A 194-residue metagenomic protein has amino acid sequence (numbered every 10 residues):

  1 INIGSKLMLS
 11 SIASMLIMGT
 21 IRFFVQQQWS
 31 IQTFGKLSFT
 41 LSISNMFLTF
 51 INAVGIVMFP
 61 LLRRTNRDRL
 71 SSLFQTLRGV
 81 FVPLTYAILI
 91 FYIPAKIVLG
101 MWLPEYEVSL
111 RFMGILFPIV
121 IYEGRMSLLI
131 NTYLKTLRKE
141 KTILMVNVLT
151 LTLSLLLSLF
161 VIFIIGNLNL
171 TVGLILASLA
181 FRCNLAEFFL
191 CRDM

Functional and structural regions predicted by a protein language model:
I1-M18, V57, L61-S71, L190-M194: Interhelical loop/hinge segments that connect adjacent transmembrane helices in multipass membrane
I1-S10, D68-T85, V108-G114, T136-L144: Membrane-water interface at loop-to-transmembrane-helix junctions
N2-I3, L7, F24-N45, E107-R111 (+1 more regions): Interfacial/gating helices of multi-pass transporter permease domains
M15, S42-N45, V120, T150-T152 (+1 more regions): Residue-level recognition of pore/gate-forming positions within transmembrane alpha-helices of multi-pass
S44-D68, I130-T136: Helix-loop junctions and terminal segments of transmembrane helices in multi-pass membrane transport/translocation
I51, F74-G124, T152-I164: Alpha-helical transmembrane segments of multi-pass membrane transport and lipid-handling proteins
L110, R138-K141, L151-N184, F188 (+1 more regions): Membrane-interface helix-loop junctions in multi-pass transport and translocation proteins
V120-V148, F188-M194: Membrane-interface junctions at transmembrane-helix termini in multi-pass inner-membrane proteins
